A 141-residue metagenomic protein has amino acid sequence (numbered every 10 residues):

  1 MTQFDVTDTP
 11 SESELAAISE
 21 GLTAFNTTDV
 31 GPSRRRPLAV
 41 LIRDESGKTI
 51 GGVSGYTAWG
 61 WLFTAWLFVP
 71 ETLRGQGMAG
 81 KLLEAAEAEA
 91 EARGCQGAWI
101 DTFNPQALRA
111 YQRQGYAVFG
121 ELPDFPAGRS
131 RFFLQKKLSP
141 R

Functional and structural regions predicted by a protein language model:
T2-A65, P70, P105, D124 (+1 more regions): Acetyl-CoA-dependent GNAT
I18, Y111, Y116: Conserved active-site tyrosine of GNAT-family acetyltransferases
L73-R74, G97: Acidic/histidine-enriched, beta-strand-rich ligand/metal-binding domains
G75-A88, R113: Conserved acetyl-CoA-binding loop-helix of GNAT-fold acetyltransferases
A79, L83, N104-A107, D124-S130: Short glycine/proline-centered loop/turn elements that form peptide/ligand docking sites
A90-F103: Conserved GNAT acetyl-CoA-binding A-motif
W99-D101, A117-F133: Conserved catalytic-core motifs of GNAT/GCN5-like acyltransferases
